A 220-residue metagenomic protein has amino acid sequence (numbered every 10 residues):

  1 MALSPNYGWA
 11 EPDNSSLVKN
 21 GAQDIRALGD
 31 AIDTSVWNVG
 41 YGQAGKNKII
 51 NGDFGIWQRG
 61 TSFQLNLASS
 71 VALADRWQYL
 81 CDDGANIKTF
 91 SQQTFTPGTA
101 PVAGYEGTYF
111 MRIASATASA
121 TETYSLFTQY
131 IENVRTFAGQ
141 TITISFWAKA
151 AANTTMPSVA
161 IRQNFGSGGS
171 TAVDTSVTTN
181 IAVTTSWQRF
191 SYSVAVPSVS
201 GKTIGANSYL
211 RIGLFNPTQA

Functional and structural regions predicted by a protein language model:
M1-W37: Extracellular "spike/adhesin" assembly and maturation modules and analogous cytosolic coiled-coil scaffolds
I32-A220: Extracellular and organelle-lumenal recognition/adhesion modules and their flexible linkers in secreted
